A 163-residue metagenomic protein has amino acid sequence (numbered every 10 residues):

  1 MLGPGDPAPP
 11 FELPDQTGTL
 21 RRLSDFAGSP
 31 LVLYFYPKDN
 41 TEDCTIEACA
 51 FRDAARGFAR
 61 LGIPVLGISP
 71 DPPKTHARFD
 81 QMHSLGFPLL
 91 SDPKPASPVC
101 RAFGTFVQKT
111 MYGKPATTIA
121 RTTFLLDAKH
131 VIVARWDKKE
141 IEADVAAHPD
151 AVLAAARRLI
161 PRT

Functional and structural regions predicted by a protein language model:
M1-T163: Chalcogenol-based redox active-site neighborhoods
